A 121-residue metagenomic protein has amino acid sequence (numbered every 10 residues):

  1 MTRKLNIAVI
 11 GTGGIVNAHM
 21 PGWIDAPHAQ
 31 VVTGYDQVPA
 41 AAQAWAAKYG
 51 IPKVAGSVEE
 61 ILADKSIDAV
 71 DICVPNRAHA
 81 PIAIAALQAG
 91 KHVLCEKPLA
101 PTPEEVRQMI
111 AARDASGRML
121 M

Functional and structural regions predicted by a protein language model:
M1-R3, P27, A63, A89 (+1 more regions): Residue-level preference for short coil/turn positions at secondary-structure junctions
M1-Y49: N-terminal Rossmann-like dinucleotide-binding module
N6, Q30-V31, S66-A69, H92 (+1 more regions): Structural signature of beta-strand start/N-cap positions in the alpha/beta core of ABC transporter nucleotide-binding
Y49-A112: Beta-loop-alpha module in the N-terminal Rossmann-like domain of NAD(P)-dependent dehydrogenases, especially those
A78-H79, M119-M121: A general structural signal for short secondary-structure boundary/capping elements
A111-M119: Basic phosphate/pyrophosphate-binding loop/patch that engages nucleotide-derived ligands
